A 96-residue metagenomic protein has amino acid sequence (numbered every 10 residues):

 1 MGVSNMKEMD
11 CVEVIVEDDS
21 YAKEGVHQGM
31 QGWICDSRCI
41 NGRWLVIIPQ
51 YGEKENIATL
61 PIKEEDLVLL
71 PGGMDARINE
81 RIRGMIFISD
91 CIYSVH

Functional and structural regions predicted by a protein language model:
G2, K7-D75, S89, Y93-H96: Basic/aromatic-rich interaction segments and small domains that mediate binding to polyanionic partners
I78-R81: Intrinsically disordered, low-complexity linker and terminal regions at domain boundaries
